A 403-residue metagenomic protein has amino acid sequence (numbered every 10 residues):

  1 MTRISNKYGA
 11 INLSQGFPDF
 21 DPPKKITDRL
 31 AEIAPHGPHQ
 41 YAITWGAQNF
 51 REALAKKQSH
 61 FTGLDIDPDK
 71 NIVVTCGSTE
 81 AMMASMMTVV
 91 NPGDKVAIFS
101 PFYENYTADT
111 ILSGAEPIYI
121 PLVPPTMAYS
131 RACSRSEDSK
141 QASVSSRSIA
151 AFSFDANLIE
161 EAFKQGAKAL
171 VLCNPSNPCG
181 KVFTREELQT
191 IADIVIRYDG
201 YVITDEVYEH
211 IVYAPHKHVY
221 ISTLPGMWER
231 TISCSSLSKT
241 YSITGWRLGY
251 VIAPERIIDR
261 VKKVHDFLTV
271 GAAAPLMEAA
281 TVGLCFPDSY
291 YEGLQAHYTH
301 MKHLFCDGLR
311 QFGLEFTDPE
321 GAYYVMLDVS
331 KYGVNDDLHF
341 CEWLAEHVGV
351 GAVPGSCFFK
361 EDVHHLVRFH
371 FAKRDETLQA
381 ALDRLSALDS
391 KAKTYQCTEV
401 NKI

Functional and structural regions predicted by a protein language model:
M1, S5-G9, Q15-I33, L64-I403: PLP-dependent class I/II
H39-A42, K263-V264: A ubiquitous short alpha-helical element
Y41-C76: Conserved N-terminal alpha-helix of the aminotransferase class I/II PLP-enzyme fold
